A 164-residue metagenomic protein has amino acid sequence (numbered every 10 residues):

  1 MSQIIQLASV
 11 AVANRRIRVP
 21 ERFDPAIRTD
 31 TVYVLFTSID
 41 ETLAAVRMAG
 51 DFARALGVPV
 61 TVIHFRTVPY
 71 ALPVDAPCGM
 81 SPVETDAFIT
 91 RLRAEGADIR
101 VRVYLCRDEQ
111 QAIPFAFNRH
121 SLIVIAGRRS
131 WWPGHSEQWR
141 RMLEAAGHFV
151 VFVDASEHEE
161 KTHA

Functional and structural regions predicted by a protein language model:
M1-A26, A94-I123, R129-W131, Q138-V150 (+1 more regions): Structural beta-alpha unit
F23-D75, G79, A145-A146, F152-E157: Small/aliphatic-rich secondary-structure junction motif
F36, G127-R128: Glycine-rich, N-terminal phosphate-binding loop of Rossmann-like dinucleotide-binding domains
D40-L43, G79, V103-R107, G134: Conserved phosphate-coordination/catalytic loops
A44, L72, G134-S136, T162: Short glycine-/acidic-enriched loop or helix-start segments at secondary-structure transitions that form or flank
A49, F88, A112-I113: Aromatic/hydrophobic pocket-lining residues that form π-stacking "cages" and hydrophobic walls in ligand
A53-L56, F88-D98: Short helix-loop-beta junction
A76-L92, G134-A145: Short, aromatic/basic amphipathic alpha-helical patches
